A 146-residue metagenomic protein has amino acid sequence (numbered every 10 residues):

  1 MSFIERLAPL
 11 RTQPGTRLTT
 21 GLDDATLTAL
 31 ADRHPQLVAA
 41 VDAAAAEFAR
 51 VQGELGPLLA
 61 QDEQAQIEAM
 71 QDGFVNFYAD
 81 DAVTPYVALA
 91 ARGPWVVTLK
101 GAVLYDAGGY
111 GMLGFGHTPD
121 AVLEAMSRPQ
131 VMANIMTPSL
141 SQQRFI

Functional and structural regions predicted by a protein language model:
S2-R92, G109, P129-V131, S141: Active-site-adjacent loop/helix segments that line or gate small-molecule/cofactor pockets in enzymes
Y86-W95, M112-S127, T137-I146: A structural motif shared across PLP-dependent enzymes of the aminotransferase-like
T98: Acidic surface patches and DE-rich sequence motifs
L104-Y105: Generic structural signal for well-ordered beta-strand positions
A133-I135: Short secondary-structure capping/junction motifs at helix and strand boundaries
